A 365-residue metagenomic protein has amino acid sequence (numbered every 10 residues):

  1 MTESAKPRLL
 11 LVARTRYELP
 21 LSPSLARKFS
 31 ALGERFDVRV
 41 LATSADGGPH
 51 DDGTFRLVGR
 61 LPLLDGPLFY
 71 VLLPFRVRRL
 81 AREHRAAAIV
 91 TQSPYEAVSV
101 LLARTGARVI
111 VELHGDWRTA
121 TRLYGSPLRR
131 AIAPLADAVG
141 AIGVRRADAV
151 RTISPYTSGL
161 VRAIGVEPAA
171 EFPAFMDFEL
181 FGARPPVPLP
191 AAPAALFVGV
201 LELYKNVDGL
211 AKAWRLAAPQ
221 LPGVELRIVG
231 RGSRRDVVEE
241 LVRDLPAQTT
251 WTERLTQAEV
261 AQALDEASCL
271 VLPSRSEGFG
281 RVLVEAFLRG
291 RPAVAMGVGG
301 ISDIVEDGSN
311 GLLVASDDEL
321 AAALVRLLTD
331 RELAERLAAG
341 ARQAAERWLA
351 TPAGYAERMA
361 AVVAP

Functional and structural regions predicted by a protein language model:
L10, R151, V187-K205, A211-R215 (+1 more regions): Conserved donor-binding/catalytic core segment of Leloir-type glycosyltransferases
K28-S30, F75-R79, W117, R130-V150: Membrane-proximal helix-turn-helix segments that form the acceptor-binding/catalytic region of lipid-linked
Y156, F175: Carbohydrate-associated surface elements
E239-A258: Nucleotide-activated donor-binding/catalytic signature segment of Leloir-type glycosyltransferases, i.e., the conserved
R275: Aromatic "clamp/platform" in nucleotide-sugar-dependent glycosyltransferases that forms part of the donor/acceptor
P292-A295: Short hydrophobic beta-strand element within catalytic cores of glycosyltransferases and related nucleotide-activated
D307-G308, L312-D318, R326-E332: Conserved acidic donor-binding segment of nucleotide-sugar-dependent glycosyltransferases
E335-V363: A charged, aromatic-enriched C-terminal amphipathic alpha-helix characteristic of glycosyltransferases across folds
